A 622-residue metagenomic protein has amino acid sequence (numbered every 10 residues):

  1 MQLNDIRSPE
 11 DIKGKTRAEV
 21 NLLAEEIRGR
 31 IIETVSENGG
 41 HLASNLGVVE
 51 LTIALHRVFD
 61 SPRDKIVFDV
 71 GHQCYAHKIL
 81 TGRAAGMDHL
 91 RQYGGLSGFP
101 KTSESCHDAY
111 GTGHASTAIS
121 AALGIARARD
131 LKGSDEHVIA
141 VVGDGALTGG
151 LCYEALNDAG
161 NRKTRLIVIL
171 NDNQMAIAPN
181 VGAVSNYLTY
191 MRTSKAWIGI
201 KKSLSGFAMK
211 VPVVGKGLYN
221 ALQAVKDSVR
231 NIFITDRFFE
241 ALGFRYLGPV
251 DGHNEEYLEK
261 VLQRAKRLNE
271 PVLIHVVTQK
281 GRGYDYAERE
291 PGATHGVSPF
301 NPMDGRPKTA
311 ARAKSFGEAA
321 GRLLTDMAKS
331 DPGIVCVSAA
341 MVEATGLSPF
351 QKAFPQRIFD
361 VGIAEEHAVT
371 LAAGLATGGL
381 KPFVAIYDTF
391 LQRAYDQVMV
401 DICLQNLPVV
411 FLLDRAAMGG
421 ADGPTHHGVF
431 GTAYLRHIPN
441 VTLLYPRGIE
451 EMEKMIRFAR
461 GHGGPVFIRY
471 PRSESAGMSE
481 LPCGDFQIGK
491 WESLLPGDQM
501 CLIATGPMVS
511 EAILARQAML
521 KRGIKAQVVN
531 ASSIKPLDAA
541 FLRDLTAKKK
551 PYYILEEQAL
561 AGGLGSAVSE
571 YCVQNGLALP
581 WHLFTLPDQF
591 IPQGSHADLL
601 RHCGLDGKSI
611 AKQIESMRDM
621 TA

Functional and structural regions predicted by a protein language model:
M1-I79, F238, F244-Y246, D251-E255 (+1 more regions): N-terminal amphipathic, basic-rich helices that act as targeting or association modules
L3, Q174-A320: Long, well-ordered, tryptophan-enriched scaffold segments
G40-V48, V67-H72, P100-I119, V142-A146 (+7 more regions): Active-site nucleophile and cofactor-binding loops and adjacent substrate-binding regions of central metabolic enzymes
H41-R162, F316, G333-I334, A339 (+1 more regions): Cofactor-binding active-site loop characterized by glycine-rich and histidine/acidic residues
K65, T278-L391, Q397-L407, I503-G506: Non-catalytic terminal/interface segments that mediate subunit docking, oligomerization, and allosteric communication
L218-Y286, P408-L413, T432-L481, G607-A622: Structural signature of the thiamine diphosphate
K260-Q263, H295-G296, S315-S330, G346-K352 (+3 more regions): Glycine-/acidic-rich phosphate or pyrophosphate-binding loops and their flanking alpha/beta elements
P299-A310, G420-D422, V441-T442, A559 (+1 more regions): Peripheral docking tails and interdomain loops at the edges of cofactor- or intermediate-handling domains
